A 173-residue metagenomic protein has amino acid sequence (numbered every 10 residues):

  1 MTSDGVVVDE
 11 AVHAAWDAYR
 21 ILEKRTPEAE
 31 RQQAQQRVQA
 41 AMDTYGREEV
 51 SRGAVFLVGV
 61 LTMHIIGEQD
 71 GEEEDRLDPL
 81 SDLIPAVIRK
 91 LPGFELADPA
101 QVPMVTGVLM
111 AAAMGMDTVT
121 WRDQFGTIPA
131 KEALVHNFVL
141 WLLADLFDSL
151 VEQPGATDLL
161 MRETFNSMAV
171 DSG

Functional and structural regions predicted by a protein language model:
M1-G173: Solvent-exposed interaction surfaces and binding hotspots enriched for charged
